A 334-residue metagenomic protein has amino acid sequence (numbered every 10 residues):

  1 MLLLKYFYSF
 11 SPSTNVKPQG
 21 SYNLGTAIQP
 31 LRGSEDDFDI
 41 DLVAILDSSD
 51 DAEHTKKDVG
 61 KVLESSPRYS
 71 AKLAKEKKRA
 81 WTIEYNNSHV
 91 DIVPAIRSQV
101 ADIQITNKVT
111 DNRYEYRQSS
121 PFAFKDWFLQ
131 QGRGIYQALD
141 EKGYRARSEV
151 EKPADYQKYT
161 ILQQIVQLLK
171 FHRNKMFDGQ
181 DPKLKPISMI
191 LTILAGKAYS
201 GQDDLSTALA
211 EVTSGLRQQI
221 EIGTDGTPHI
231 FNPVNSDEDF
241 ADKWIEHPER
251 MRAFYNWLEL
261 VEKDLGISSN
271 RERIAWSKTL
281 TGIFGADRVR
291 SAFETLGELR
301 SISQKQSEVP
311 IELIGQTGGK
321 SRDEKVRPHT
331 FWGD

Functional and structural regions predicted by a protein language model:
M1-N23, I165, R322: Helical scaffold of the NTase/Pol beta-like nucleotidyltransferase catalytic core
L3, K56-E115: Conserved catalytic core of two-metal-ion nucleotidyltransferases
Y22, T26-S34, P67-T82, Q180-P182: Catalytic micro-motifs at enzyme active sites that drive phosphoryl/nucleotidyl and oxygen chemistry
Q29-A52, K56-V59, D91-V93: Catalytic metal-binding acidic patch
D36-I45, G143-E151, M189-T192: Glycine-rich, often proline-containing surface loops adjacent to acidic residues and nearby aromatics that form
H89, V93, R97-Y156, G333: Extended, alpha-helix-rich binding/interface surfaces that flank or overlap catalytic cores and mediate recognition
L169-T224: Hydrophobic, mid-to-C-terminal alpha-helical segments
G223-D334: Terminal (often C-terminal) interaction modules
